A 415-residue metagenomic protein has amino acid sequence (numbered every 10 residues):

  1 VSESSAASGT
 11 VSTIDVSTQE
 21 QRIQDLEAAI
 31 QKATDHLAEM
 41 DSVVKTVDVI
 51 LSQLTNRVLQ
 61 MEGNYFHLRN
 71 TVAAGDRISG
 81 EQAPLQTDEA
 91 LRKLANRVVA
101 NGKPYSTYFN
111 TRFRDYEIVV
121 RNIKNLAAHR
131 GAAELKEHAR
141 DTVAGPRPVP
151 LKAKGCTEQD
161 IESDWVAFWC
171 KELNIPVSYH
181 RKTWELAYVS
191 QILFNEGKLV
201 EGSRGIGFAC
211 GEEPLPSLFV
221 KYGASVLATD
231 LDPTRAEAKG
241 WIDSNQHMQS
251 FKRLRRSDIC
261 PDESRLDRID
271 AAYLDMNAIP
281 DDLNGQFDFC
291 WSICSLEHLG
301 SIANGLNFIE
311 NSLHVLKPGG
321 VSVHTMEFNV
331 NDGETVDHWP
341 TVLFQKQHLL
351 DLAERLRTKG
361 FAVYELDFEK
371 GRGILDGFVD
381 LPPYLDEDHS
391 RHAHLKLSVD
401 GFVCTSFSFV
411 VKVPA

Functional and structural regions predicted by a protein language model:
V1-N174, I192, K346, G371 (+1 more regions): Non-catalytic N-terminal targeting/anchoring module and adjacent flexible stem/linker that precedes the structured
L199-G211: Conserved class I S-adenosyl-L-methionine
P214-A278: Class I SAM-dependent methyltransferase SAM/SAH-binding core
I279-C290: A short acidic, Gly/Pro-enriched loop at the edge of an enzyme's catalytic core that lines a small-molecule cofactor
D288-I302: A short SAM/SAH-binding and catalytic strip from SAM-dependent methyltransferases
L306-P318: A short glycine-rich, Lys/Arg-flanked "PGG" loop and its adjoining helix->strand segment in the class I
G319-E327: Conserved beta-strand signature within the Rossmann-like core of class I S-adenosyl-L-methionine
G333-D367: Conserved Class I S-adenosyl-L-methionine
